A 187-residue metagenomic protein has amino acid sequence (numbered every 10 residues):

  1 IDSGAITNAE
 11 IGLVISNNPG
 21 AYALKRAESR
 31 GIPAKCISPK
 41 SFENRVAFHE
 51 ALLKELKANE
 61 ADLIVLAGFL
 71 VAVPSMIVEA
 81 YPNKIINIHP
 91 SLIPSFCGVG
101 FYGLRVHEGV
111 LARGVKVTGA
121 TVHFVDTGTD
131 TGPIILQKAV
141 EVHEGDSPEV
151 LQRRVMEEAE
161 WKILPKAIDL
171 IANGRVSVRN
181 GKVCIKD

Functional and structural regions predicted by a protein language model:
I1-D187: One-carbon transfer enzymes
